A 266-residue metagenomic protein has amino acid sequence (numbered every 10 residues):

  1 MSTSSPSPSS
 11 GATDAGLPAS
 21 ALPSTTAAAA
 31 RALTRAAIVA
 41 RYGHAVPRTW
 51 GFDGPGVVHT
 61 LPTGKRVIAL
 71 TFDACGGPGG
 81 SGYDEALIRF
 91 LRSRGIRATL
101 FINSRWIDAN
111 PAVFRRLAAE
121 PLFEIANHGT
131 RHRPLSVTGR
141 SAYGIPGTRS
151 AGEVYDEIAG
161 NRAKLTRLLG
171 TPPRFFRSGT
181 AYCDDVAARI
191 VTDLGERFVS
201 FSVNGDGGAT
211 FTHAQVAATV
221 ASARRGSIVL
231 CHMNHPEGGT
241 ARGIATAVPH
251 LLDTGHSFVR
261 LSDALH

Functional and structural regions predicted by a protein language model:
M1-P55: N-terminal secretory targeting signals
R31-V137, S141-R149, K164-R167: Active-site beta->alpha N-cap acidic-glycine motif
D108-V113, H132-L230, N234-S257, S262-H266: Catalytic domains of cell-wall/extracellular-matrix polysaccharide-remodeling enzymes, centered on de-N-acetylation
